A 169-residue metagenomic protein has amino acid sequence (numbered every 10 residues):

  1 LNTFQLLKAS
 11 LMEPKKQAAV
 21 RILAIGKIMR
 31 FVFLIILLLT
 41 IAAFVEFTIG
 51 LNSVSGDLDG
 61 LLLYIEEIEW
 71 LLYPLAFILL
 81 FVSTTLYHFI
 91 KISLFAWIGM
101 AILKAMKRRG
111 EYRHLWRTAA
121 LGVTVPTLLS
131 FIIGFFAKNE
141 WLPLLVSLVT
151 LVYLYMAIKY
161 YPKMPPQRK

Functional and structural regions predicted by a protein language model:
L1-L39, K169: N-terminal juxtamembrane cytosolic/stromal segments of multi-pass membrane proteins
F4-K8, K15, D59-E69, R113: Generic detector of well-ordered alpha-helical segments enriched in charged/polar residues, highlighting helical
V20-L34, G60-L71, T85-I98, Y160-R168: Hydrophobic alpha-helical transmembrane segments
F33-F44, L128-L129, W141-L145: Alpha-helix boundary/capping detector
I35, L79, S83, Y87 (+1 more regions): Alpha-helical transmembrane segments of multi-pass membrane proteins
A42, E46-F47, I78-I98, L148: Hydrophobic alpha-helical segments embedded in or immediately adjacent to the lipid bilayer of multipass inner-membrane
V45-T84: Membrane-helix boundary elements
E69-P74, I92-K169: Hydrophobic alpha-helical transmembrane segments and adjacent short intramembrane/lumenal linkers of inner/organellar
